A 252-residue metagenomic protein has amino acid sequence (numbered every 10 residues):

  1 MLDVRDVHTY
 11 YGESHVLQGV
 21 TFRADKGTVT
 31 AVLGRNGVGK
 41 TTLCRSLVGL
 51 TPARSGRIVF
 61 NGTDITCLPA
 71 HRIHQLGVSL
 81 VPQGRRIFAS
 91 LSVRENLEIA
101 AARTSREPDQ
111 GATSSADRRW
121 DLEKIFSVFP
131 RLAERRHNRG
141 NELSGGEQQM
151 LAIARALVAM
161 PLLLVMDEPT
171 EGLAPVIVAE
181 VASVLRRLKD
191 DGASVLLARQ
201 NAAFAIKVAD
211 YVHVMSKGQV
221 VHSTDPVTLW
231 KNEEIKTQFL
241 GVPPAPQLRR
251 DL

Functional and structural regions predicted by a protein language model:
L33-R35: The feature captures the beta-strand-to-loop junction immediately N-terminal to the Walker
V48: Helix-to-loop junction immediately C-terminal to a conserved catalytic motif
G56-T63, L76, D117-L122: Conserved ABC transporter NBD signature motif
R139-L143, E147: Conserved ABC ATPase signature
A156-L157: ABC ATPase C-loop
L164-E168: Catalytic Walker B motif of ABC-type/P-loop ATPase nucleotide-binding domains
